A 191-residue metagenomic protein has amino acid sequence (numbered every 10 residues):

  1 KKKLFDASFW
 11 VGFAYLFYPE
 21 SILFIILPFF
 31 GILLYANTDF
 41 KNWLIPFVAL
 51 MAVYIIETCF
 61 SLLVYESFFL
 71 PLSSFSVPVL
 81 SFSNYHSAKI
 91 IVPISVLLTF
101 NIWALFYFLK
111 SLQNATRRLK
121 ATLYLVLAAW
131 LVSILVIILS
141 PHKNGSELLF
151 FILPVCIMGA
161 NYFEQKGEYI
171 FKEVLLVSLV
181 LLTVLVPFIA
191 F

Functional and structural regions predicted by a protein language model:
K3-P19: Membrane-interface alpha helices of multi-pass inner-membrane proteins
F13-F17, I56, L139: Transmembrane helix irregularities
F24-V48: Perimembrane helix-loop-helix junctions
W43-F75, L97: Membrane-lumen/periplasm interface segments of specific transmembrane helices in polyprenyl phosphate-linked
L70-I91, L105-F108: Juxtamembrane membrane-water interface segments that cap and precede transmembrane helices
V96-N114: Hydrophobic, aromatic-rich transmembrane alpha-helices and their immediate juxtamembrane boundary segments
S111-G167: Membrane-water interface signatures at transmembrane helix termini and the short loops that connect adjacent helices
Y169-F191: Signature aromatic-anchored transmembrane alpha helix within multi-pass, membrane-resident enzymes that catalyze glycan
